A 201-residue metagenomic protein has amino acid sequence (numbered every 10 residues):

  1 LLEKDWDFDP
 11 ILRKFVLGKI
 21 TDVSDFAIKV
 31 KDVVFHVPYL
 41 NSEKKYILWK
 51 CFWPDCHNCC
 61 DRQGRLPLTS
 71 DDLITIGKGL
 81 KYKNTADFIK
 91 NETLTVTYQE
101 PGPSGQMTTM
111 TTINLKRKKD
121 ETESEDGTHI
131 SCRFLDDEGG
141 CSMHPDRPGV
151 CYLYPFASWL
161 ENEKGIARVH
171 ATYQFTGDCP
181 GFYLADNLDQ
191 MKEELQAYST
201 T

Functional and structural regions predicted by a protein language model:
L1-T201: Short loop/turn segments that flank or connect secondary-structure elements
